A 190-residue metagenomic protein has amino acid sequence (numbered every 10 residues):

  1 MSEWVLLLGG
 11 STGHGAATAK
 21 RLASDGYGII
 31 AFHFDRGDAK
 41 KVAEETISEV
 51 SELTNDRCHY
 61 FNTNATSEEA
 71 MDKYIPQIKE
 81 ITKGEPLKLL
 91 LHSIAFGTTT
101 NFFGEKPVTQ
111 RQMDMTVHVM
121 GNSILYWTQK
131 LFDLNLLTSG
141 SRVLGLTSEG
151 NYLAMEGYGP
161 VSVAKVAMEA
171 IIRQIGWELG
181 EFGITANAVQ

Functional and structural regions predicted by a protein language model:
M1-S2, G140: A structure-centric signal for secondary-structure junctions around beta-strands
S2-H92, F96-R111: Short-chain dehydrogenase/reductase
G26, E181-G183: Glycine-centered short loops/turns at secondary-structure junctions
A95-E181: Catalytic loop of short-chain dehydrogenase/reductase
T185-Q190: Conserved SDR Rossmann-fold cofactor-binding beta-strand/turn motif
